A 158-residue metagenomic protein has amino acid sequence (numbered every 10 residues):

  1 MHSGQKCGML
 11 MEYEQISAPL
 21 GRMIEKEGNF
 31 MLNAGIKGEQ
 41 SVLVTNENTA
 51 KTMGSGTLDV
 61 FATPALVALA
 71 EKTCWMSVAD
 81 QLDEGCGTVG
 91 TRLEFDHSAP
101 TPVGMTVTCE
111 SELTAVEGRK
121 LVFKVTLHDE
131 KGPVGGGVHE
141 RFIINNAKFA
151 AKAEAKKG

Functional and structural regions predicted by a protein language model:
M9-Q15, P19-E25: Short, positively charged and aromatic/hydrophobic N-terminal segments
F30-F61: Catalytic strand-loop segment that frames the active site of acyl-thioester-processing enzymes
N33-E39, R92, T106-T108, K120-V122 (+1 more regions): Intrinsic-disorder/low-complexity, polar/charged segments enriched in Ser/Thr/Lys/Arg/Asp/Glu/Gln
T45-E47, T114-G118, H128-G132, F142-N146: Short coil/turn motifs at secondary-structure junctions
W75-T108: Hydrophobic beta-strand-centered segment that forms part of the acyl-chain substrate-binding groove
F95-E130: Hydrophobic beta-sheet segments that form the core/acyl-binding groove of ACP/CoA-dependent acyl-chain-processing
G135, E140-G158: C-terminal output/interaction extensions
